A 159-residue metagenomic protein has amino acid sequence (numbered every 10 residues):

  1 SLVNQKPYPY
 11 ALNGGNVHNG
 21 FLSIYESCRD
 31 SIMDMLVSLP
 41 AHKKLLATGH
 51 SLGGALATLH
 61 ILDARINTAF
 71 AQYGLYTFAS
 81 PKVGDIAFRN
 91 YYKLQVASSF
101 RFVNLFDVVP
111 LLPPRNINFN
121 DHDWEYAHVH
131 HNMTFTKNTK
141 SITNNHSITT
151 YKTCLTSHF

Functional and structural regions predicted by a protein language model:
S1, P7-A11, N16, G20-I24 (+8 more regions): Residue-level preference for alpha-helix termini and adjacent loops
S1-T48, R65-Y73, L94-A97: A conserved cap/lid and substrate-binding interface adjacent to the catalytic center of lipid-processing enzymes
R29, L56, D85: Conserved N-terminal glycine/acidic-rich loop preference
G49-G53, A57: Gly/Ala-rich beta-loop-alpha elbow adjacent to hydrolase catalytic centers
A57-T58, R89: Conserved strand-to-helix beginnings and helix N-cap segments that scaffold or border functional pockets
L59-D63: Active-site signature of alpha/beta-hydrolase-fold catalytic machinery across serine- and Asp/Cys-nucleophile hydrolases
T68-C154: The feature captures the conserved acid-bearing segment of alpha/beta-hydrolase catalytic domains
S157-F159: Long, charge-rich alpha-helical interaction segments
